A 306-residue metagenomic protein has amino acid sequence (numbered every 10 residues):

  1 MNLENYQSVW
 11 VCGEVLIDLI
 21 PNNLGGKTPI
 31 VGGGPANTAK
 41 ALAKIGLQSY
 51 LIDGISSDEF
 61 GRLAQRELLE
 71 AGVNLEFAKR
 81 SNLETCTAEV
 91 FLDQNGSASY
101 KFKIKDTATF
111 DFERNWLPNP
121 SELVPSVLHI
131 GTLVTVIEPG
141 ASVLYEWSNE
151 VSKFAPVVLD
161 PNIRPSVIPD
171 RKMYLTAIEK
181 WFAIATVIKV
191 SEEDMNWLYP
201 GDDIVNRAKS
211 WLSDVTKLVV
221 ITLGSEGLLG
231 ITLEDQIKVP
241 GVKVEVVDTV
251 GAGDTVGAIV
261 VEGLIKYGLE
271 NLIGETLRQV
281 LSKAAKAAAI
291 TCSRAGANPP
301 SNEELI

Functional and structural regions predicted by a protein language model:
M1-S8, P200-I306: Conserved phosphate-binding/catalytic region of the ribokinase-like
M1-W10, E67-L69, L75, Q94-Q236 (+1 more regions): Ribokinase/PfkB-type carbohydrate-kinase core domain
E4-V11, L16-N22: N-terminal targeting/anchoring "stem" of glycan-biosynthesis enzymes
S8, N22-S97, I104-D111: Substrate-binding N-lobe of the ribokinase-like
E14, D53-S57, N162: Cofactor-binding loop segments of dinucleotide-utilizing enzymes, especially the Rossmann-like FAD- and NAD(P)+-binding
V15, G34, L133, P161 (+1 more regions): Active-site metal-binding loops of divalent metal-dependent hydrolases
L42, S191, G253: Short, conserved phosphate/pyrophosphate- and ester-handling motifs at nucleotide-, phospho-/glycolipid
